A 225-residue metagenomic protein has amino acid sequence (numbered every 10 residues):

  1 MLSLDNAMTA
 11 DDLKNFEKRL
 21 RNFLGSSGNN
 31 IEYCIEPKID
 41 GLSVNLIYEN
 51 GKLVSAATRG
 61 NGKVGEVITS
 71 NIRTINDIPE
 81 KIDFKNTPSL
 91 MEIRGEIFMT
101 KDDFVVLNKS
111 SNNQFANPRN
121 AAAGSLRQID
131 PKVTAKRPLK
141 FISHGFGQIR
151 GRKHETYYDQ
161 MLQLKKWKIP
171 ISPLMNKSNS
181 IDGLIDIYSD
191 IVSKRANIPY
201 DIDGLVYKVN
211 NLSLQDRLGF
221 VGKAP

Functional and structural regions predicted by a protein language model:
M1-P225: RNA/tRNA-interacting regions in translation and RNA-turnover enzymes
